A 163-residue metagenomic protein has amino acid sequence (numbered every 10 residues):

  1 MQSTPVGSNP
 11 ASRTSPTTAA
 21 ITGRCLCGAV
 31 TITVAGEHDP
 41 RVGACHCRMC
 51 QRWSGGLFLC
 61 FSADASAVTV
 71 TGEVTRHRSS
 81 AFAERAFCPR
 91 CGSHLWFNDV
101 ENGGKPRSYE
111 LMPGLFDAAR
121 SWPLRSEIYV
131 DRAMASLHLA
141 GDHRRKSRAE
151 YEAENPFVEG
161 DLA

Functional and structural regions predicted by a protein language model:
Q2-A163: A short Gly-Trp-Pro
